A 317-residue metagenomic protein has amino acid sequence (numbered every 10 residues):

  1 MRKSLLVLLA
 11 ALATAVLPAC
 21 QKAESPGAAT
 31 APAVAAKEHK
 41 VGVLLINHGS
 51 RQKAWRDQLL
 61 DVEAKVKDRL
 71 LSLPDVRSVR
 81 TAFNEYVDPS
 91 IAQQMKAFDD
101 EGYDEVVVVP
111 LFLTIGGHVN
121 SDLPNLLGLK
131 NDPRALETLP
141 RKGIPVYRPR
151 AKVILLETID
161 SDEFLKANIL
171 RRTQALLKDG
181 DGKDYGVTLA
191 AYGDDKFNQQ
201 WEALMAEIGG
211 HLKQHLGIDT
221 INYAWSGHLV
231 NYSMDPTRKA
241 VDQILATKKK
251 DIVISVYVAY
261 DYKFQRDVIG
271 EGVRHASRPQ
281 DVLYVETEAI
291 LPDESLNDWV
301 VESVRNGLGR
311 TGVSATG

Functional and structural regions predicted by a protein language model:
M1-L6: Bacterial N-terminal signal peptides that target proteins for export
V16-A19: C-terminal motif of bacterial Sec signal peptides marking the signal peptidase cleavage site
Q21-G317: Extended amphipathic ligand-handling, pore-lining, and cofactor/metal-binding catalytic surfaces
